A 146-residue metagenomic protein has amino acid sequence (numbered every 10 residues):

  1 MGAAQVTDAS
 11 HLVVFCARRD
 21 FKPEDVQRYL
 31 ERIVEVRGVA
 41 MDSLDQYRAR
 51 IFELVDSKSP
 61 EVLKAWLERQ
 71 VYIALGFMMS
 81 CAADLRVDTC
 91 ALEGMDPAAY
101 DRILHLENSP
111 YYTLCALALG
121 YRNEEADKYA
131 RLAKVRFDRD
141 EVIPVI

Functional and structural regions predicted by a protein language model:
M1-R69: Glycine/small-residue-rich phosphate/adenosyl-binding loop
G2, E31-R32, N108-P110, K134: Short, hinge-like loop/turn segments at secondary-structure boundaries
A4, K64-A65, V71, V135 (+1 more regions): Flexible, active-site-adjacent loop/turn segments at secondary-structure boundaries
T7, A74, D96, G120 (+1 more regions): Generic, ordered loop/turn and secondary-structure boundary motif
T7-A9, P110-T113: A short, structural micro-pattern
V13, E35, A49-I103, L117: Small-aliphatic-rich amphipathic alpha-helix that forms the alpha element of a beta-alpha
F21, Y112-I146: C-terminal helix-cap and adjacent tail motif
I103-N108, R131: Short proline/glycine-enriched turn/loop segments at secondary-structure junctions
